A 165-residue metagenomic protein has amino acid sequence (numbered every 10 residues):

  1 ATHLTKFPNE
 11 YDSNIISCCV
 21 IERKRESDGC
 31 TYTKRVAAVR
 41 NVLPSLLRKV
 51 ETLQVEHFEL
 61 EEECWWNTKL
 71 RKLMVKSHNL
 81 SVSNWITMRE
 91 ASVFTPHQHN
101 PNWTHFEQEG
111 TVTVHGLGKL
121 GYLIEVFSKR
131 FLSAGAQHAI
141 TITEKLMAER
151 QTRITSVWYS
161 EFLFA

Functional and structural regions predicted by a protein language model:
A1-L43: Hydrophobic ligand-binding cavity/cleft-lining segments
Y11-D12, R23-S27, R48-E56, W66-A165: Terminal "cap-and-tail" regions of soluble proteins that handle hydrophobic small molecules
K34-E51, V55-E56, L60-E63: Eukaryotic helix-linker segments that join adjacent hydrophobic helices
